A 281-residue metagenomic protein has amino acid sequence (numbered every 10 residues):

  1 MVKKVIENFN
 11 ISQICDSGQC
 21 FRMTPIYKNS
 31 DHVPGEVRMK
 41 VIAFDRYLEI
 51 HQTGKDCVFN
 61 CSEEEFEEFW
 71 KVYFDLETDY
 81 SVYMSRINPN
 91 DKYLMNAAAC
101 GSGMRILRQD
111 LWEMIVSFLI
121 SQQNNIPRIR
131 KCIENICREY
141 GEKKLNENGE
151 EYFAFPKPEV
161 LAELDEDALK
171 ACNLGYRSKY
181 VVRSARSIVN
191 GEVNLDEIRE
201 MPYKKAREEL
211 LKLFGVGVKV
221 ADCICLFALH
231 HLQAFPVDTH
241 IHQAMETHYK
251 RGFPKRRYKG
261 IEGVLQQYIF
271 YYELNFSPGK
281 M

Functional and structural regions predicted by a protein language model:
M1-M281: HhH-family (HhH-GPD) DNA N-glycosylase catalytic core used in base-excision repair
